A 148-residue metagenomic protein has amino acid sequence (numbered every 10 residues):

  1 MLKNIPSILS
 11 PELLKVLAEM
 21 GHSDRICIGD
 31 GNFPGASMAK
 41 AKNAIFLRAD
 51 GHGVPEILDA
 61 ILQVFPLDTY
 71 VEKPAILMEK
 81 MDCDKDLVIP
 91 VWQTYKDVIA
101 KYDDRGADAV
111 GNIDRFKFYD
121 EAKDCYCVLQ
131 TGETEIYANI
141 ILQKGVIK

Functional and structural regions predicted by a protein language model:
M1, I5, L9-L13, D50-I57 (+5 more regions): General structural feature for long, well-ordered alpha-helical segments within catalytic domains of soluble enzymes
M1-D50: Long, hydrophobic N-terminal alpha-helical segment
K3, D24-C27, N43-I45, D68-L77 (+3 more regions): Structural motif
V16, M20-S23, A60-D68, D84 (+2 more regions): Change "in soluble alpha/beta enzymes" to "in soluble alpha/beta proteins
A36-K40, L58, A138-Q143: Short, glycine/acidic-enriched capping/hinge loops at junctions between secondary-structure elements
A41-E72: A phosphate-binding glycine/aspartate-rich beta-alpha loop in the early core of alpha/beta enzymes
I45-A49, L77-V88: Short, glycine/charged-rich beta-strand-loop motifs at protein surfaces that mediate ligand recognition and catalysis
D82-K148: Glycine-rich, aromatic-bearing surface loops/beta-hairpins
